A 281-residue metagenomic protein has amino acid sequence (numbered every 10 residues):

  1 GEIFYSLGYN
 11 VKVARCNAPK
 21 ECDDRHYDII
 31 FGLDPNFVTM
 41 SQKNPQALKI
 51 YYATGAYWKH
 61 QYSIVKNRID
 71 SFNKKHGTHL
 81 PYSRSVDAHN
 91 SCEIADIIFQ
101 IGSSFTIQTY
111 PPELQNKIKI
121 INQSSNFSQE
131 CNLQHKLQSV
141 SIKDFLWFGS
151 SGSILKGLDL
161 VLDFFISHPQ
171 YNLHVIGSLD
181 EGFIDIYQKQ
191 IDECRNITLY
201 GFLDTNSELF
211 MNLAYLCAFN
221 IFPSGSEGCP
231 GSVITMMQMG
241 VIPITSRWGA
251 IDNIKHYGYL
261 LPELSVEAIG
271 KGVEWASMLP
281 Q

Functional and structural regions predicted by a protein language model:
A53-R84: Acceptor-binding helix/loop patch of EC 2.4 sugar-transfer enzymes, predominantly nucleotide-sugar-dependent
P81-I120, S125-Q129, G182: A short, active-site helix/loop in glycosyltransferases that binds the activated sugar's phosphate group
Q129-K156, L160-H168, H174: Conserved donor-binding/catalytic core segment of Leloir-type glycosyltransferases
D185-N206: Nucleotide-activated donor-binding/catalytic signature segment of Leloir-type glycosyltransferases, i.e., the conserved
M211, P230-Q238, G249-D252: Short alpha-helical segment that forms part of, or immediately flanks, the ligand-binding pocket in carbohydrate-active
G225: Aromatic "clamp/platform" in nucleotide-sugar-dependent glycosyltransferases that forms part of the donor/acceptor
V241-T245: Short hydrophobic beta-strand element within catalytic cores of glycosyltransferases and related nucleotide-activated
Y259-E267, E274-P280: Conserved acidic donor-binding segment of nucleotide-sugar-dependent glycosyltransferases
